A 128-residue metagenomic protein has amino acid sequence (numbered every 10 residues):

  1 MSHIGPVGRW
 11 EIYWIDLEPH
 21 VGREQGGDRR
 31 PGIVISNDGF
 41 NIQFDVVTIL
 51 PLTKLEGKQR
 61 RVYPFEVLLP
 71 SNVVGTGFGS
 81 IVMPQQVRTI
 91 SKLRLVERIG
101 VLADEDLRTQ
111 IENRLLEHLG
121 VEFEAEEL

Functional and structural regions predicted by a protein language model:
M1-L128: Conserved functional hotspots at enzyme active or ligand-binding sites that engage polyanionic ligands
